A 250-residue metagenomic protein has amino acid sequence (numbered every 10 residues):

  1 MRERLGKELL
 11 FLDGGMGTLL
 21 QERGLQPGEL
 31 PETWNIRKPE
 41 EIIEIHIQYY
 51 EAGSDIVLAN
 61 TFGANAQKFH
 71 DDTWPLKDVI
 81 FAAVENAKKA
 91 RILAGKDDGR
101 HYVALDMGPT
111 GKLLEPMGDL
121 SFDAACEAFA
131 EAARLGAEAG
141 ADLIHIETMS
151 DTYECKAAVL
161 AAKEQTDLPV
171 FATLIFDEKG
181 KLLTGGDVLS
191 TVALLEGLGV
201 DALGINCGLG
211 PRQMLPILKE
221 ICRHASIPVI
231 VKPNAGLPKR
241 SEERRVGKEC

Functional and structural regions predicted by a protein language model:
M1-K248: Domain-level signal for soluble alpha/beta catalytic cores
